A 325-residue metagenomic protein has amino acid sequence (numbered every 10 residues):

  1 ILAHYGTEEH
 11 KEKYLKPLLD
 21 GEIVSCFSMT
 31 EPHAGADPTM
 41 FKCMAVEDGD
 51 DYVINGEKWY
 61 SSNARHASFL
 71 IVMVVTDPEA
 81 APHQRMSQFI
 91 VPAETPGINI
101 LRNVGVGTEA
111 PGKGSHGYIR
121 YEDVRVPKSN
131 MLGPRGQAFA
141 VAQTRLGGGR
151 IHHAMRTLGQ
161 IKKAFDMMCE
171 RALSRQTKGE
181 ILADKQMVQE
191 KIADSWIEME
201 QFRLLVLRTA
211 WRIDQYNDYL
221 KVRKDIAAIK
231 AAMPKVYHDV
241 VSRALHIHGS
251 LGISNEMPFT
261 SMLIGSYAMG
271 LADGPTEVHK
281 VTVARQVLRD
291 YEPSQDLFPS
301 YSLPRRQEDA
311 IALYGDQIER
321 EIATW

Functional and structural regions predicted by a protein language model:
I1-Y5, F27-S28, T39, E79: Flexible, glycine-rich active-site loops centered on histidine and acidic residues that chelate a metal or position
Y5-H10, P17-E22, G35-P38, E47-Y52 (+3 more regions): Alpha-helical interface subdomain recognition
G21-M29, M73: A short, Trp-centered hydrophobic/proline-enriched beta-strand micro-motif
S28-P32, N55: Cysteine-centered functional microenvironments
H33-A36, Y60-N63, E79-A80, V106-S115: Short Gly/Pro-enriched turn/cap motifs at secondary-structure boundaries
M40, E94-R125: Flexible, small-/acidic-enriched active-site or ligand-binding loops
K42-M44: Short, surface-exposed charged micro-motifs
D51, N55-L101: A short core secondary-structure module
